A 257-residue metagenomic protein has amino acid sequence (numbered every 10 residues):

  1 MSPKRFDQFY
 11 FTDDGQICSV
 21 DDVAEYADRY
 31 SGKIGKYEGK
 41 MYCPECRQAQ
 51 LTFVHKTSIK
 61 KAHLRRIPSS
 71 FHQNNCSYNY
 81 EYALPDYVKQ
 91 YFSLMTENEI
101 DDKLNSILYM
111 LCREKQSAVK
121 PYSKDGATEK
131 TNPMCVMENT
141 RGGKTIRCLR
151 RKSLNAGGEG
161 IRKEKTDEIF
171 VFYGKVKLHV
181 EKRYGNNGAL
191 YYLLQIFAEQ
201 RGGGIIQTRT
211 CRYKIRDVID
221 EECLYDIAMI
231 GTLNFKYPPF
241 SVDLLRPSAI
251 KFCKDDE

Functional and structural regions predicted by a protein language model:
M1-E257: Intrinsically disordered, low-complexity linker/tail regions enriched in polar/charged residues
